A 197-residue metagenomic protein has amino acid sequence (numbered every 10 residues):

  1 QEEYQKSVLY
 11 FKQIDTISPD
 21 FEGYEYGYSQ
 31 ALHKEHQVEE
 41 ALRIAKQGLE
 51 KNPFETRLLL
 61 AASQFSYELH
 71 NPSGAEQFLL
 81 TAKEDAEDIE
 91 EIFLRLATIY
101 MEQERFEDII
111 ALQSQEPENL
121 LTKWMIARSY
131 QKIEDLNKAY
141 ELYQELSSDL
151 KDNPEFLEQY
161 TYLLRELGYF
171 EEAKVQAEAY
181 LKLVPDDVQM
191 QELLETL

Functional and structural regions predicted by a protein language model:
Q1, K34-E35, E68-L69, T98 (+5 more regions): Register position in tetratricopeptide repeats
Q13-I14, Q47-G48, T81-A82, L112-E116 (+2 more regions): Canonical positions in the second alpha-helix
